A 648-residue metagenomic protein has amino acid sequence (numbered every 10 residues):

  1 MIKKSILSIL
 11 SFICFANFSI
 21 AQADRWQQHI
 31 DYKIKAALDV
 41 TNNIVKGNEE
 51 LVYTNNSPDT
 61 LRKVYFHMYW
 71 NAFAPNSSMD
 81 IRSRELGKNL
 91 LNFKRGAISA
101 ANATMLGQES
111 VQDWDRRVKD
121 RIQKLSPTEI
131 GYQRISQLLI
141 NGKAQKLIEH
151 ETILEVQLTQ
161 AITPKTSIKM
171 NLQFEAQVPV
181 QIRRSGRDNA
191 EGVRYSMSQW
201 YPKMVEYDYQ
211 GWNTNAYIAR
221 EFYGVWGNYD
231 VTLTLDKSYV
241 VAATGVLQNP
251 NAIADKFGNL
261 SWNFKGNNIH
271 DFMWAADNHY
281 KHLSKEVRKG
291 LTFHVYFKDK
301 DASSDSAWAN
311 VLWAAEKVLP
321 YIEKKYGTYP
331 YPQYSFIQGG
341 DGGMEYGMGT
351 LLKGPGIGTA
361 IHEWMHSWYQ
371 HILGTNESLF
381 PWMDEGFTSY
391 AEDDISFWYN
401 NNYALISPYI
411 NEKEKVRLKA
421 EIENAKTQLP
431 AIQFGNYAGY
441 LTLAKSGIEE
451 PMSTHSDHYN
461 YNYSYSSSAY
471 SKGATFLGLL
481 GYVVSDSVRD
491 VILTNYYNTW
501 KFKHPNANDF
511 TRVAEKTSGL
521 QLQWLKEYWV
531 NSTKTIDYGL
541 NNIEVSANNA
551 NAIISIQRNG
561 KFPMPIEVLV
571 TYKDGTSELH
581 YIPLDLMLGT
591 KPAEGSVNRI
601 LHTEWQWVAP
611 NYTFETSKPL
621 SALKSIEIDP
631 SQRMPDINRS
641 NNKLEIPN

Functional and structural regions predicted by a protein language model:
M1-D24: Bacterial Sec-dependent N-terminal signal peptides
I20-K46, P75, Q523-Y528: N-terminal, polar/Ser/Thr-rich
F73, A176-I182, P630-S640: Short acidic/polar inter-strand loop motif in beta-rich domains
I98-T152, Q173-A275, H279, D629: Extended, low-hydrophobicity, Ser/Thr/Pro/Gly-biased non-transmembrane segments
M204-G211, I218-W364, Y390: Hydrophobic helix-coil surface modules that form long, contiguous segments used for peptide/substrate interaction
A242, I536-G539, V545-I600, P619-D629: Beta-strand-rich binding/interaction modules
L351-P430, L493: Zinc-dependent metallopeptidase catalytic helix centered on the HExxH motif and its immediate flanking segment
D457, Y463-I554: Amphipathic alpha-helical substructures
